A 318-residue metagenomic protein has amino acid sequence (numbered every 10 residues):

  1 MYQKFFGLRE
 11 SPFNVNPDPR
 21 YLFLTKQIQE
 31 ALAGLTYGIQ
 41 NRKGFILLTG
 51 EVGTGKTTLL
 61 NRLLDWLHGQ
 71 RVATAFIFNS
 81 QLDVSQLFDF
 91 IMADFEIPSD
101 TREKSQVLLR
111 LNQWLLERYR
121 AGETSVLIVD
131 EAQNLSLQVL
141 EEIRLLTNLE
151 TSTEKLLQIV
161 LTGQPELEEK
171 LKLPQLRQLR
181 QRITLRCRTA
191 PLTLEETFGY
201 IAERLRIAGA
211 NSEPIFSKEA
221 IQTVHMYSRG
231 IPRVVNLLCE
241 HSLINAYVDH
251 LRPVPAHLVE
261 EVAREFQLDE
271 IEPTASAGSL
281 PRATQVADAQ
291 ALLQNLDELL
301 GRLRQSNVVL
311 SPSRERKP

Functional and structural regions predicted by a protein language model:
Y2-Q3, R9-S11, H257-P318: Trafficking entry modules
S11-F13, R71-V72, L82-T101: Conserved NTP-binding/hydrolysis module of P-loop NTPases
N41-L63, S80: Walker A/P-loop nucleotide-binding motif
L64-L67, L167-R182, P191: Short regulatory helix/loop adjacent to the ATP-binding pocket of P-loop NTPases
I77-Q81, L171, T184-T197: Conserved AAA+ ATPase "SRH/arginine-finger" region at the nucleotide-binding site
S105-N112, T124, Y200, S212-Y227: Short conserved motifs of the RecA-like P-loop NTPase core
G122, S228-E240, R252-P255: The conserved phosphate-sensing helix
N134, E219-V234, D249-H250: A short helix-loop-helix "switch/interaction" segment in the helical subdomain of ASCE P-loop NTPases
